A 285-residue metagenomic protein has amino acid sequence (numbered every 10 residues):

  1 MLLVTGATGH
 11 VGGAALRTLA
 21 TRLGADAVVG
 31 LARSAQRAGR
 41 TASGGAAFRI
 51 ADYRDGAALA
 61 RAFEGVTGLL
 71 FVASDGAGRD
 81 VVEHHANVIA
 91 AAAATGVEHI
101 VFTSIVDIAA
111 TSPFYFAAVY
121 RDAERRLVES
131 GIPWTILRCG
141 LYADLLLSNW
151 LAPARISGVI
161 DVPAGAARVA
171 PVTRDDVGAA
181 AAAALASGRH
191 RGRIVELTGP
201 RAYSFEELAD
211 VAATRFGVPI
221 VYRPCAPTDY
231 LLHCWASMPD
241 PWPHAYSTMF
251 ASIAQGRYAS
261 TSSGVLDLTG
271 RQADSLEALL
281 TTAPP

Functional and structural regions predicted by a protein language model:
M1-Q36, R54-A57, E64, D75-V82 (+6 more regions): Oxidoreductase cofactor-interface core, primarily capturing Rossmann-like NAD(P)-dependent enzymes
G30, T228-P285: A hydrophobic C-terminal alpha-helical subdomain
R37-G44, R61: Short loop/helix-cap segments at secondary-structure boundaries that form the rim of catalytic
A42-D55: Rossmann-fold cofactor-recognition segment
R49, V221-R223: General small-molecule cofactor/ligand-binding pocket signal
A60, A86-I89, R174-A182, S262 (+1 more regions): Short, amphipathic alpha-helical "lid/cap" segments that border enzyme active or binding sites
F63, T67-L70, V101: N-terminal Rossmann-like NAD(P) cofactor-binding module of classical short-chain dehydrogenase/reductase
R174, F205, P227, S275-L276: Structural motif detector for alpha-helix initiation sites
